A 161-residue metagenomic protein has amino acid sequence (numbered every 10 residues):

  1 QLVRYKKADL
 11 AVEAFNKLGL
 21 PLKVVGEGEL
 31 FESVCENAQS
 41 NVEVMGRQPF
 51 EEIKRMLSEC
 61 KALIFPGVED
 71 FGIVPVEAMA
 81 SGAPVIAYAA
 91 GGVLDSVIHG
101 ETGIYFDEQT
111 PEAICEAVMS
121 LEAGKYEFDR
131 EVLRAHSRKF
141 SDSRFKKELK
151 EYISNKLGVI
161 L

Functional and structural regions predicted by a protein language model:
Q1-K17, E29-S33: A conserved mid-protein helix/loop that constitutes part of the nucleotide-sugar donor-binding site
E32-K54: Nucleotide-activated donor-binding/catalytic signature segment of Leloir-type glycosyltransferases, i.e., the conserved
R55-C60, L149: Short alpha-helical donor nucleotide-sugar binding micro-motif in glycosyltransferases
S58-D70, A83: Acidic donor-binding loop of glycosyltransferase active sites
E77, A90-Y105: Short acidic/histidine- and often glycine-rich active-site loop of Leloir-type glycosyltransferases that engages
P84-A89: Short hydrophobic beta-strand element within catalytic cores of glycosyltransferases and related nucleotide-activated
H99-G100, I104-P111, M119-Y126: Conserved acidic donor-binding segment of nucleotide-sugar-dependent glycosyltransferases
Q109, Y126-L161: A charged, aromatic-enriched C-terminal amphipathic alpha-helix characteristic of glycosyltransferases across folds
